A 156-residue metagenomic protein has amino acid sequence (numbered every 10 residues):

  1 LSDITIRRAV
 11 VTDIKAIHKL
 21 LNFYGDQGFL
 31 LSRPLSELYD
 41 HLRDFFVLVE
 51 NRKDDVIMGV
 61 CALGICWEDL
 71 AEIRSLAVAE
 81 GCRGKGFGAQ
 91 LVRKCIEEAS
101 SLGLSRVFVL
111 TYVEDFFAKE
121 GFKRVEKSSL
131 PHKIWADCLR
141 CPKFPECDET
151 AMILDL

Functional and structural regions predicted by a protein language model:
D3-I17: A short beta-loop-alpha structural element at the N-terminal edge of CoA-dependent acyl/N-acetyltransferase catalytic
L20-R52: Active-site rim helix/loop that mediates acceptor-substrate recognition in acyltransferases
V47, D55-I65, D69-A77: Conserved beta-strand in the GNAT
D54-V56, A79-Q90, L102, K119: Conserved glycine-rich acetyl-CoA-binding loop
G84-E97, V109: Conserved acetyl-CoA-binding loop-helix of GNAT-fold acetyltransferases
S105, T111-D137: Conserved active-site alpha-helix within GNAT-family acetyltransferase domains
L130-L156: C-terminal "cap" of GNAT-fold acetyltransferases
